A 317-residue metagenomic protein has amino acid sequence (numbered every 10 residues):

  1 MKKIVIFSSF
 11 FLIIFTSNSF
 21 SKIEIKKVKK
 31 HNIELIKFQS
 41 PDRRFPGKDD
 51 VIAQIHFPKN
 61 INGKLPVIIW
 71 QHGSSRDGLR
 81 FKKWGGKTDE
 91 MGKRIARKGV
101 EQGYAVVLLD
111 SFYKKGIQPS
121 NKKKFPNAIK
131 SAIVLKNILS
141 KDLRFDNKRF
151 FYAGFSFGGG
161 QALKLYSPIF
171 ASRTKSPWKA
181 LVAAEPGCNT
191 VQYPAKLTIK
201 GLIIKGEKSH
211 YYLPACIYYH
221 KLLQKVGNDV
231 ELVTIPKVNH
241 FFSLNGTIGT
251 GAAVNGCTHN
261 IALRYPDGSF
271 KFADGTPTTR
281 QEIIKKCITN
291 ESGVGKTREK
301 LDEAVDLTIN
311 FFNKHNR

Functional and structural regions predicted by a protein language model:
I23-G63: N-terminal cap/lid segment of alpha/beta-hydrolase-fold proteins
I61-L65, W70-I117, S209-L213: Short substrate-entry loop that stabilizes the transition state in hydrolases
M91, I95, N121-L143, K164: Alpha/beta-hydrolase active-site loop
R144-S156: Alpha/beta-hydrolase fold nucleophile elbow
G159-S172: Short glycine-enriched nucleophile-adjacent loop and the immediately C-terminal alpha-helix near the catalytic center
S172-G187: A conserved short beta-strand
L197, I203-K205: Short beta-strand/loop motif that positions the catalytic acidic residue of the alpha/beta-hydrolase fold
D229-R317: C-terminal catalytic histidine-bearing segment of alpha/beta-hydrolase fold enzymes
